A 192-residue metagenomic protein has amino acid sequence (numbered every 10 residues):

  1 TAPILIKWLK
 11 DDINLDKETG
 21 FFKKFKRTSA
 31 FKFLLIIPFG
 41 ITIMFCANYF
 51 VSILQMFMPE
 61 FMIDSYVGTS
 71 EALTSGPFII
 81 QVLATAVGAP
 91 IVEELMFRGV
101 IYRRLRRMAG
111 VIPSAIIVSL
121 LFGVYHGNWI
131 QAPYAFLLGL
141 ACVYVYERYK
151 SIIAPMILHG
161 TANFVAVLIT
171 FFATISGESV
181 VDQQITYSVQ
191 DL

Functional and structural regions predicted by a protein language model:
T1-I13: Alpha-helical transmembrane segments in multi-pass membrane proteins
D16-A89, R107: Juxtamembrane helix-loop-helix connectors linking adjacent transmembrane helices in multi-pass membrane enzymes
L34-N48, E147-V167: Hydrophobic alpha-helical membrane-insertion segments
P38, G88, I117-L121, P133 (+3 more regions): Hydrophobic residues within alpha-helical transmembrane segments of multi-pass solute transporters/permease subunits
I80, I112-P113, I130, I152-I153: Residues that define the loop-to-transmembrane-helix transition and helix capping in multi-pass membrane transporters
I91-M96, V100-I101, N128, T161-V165: Active-site His/Glu-centered metal-binding helix of metallohydrolases
V92-I117, Y144-S151: Membrane-interface helix/loop boundary segments of multi-pass membrane proteins
G160-L192: C-terminal membrane module of polytopic membrane proteins
